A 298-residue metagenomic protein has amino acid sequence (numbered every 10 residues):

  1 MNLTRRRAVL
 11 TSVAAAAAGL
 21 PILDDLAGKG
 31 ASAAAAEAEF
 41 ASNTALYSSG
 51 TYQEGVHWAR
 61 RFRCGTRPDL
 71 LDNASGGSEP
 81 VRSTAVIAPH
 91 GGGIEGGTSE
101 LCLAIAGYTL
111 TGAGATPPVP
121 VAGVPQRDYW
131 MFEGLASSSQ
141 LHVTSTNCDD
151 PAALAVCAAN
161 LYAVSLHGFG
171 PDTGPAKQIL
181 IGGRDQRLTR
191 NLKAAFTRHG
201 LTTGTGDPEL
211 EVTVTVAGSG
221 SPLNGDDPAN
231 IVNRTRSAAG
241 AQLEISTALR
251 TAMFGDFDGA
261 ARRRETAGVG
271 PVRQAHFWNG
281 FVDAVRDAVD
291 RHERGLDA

Functional and structural regions predicted by a protein language model:
M1-A17: N-terminal secretory signal peptides and thylakoid transit peptides that target proteins across membranes
S12-A298: N-terminal catalytic or cofactor-binding beta/alpha core of small enzyme domains
